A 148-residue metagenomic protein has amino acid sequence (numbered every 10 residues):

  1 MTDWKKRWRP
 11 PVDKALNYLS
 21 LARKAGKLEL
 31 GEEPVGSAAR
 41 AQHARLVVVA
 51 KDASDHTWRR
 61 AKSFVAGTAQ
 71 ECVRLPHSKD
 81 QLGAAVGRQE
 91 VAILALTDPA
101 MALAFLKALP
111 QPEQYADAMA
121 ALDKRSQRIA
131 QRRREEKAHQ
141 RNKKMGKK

Functional and structural regions predicted by a protein language model:
M1-L16: Short, compositionally biased "basic patch" segments
K14-V49: N-terminal first-folded block
D52-D55, M101: Gly/Ser/Thr-rich loops at beta-strand to alpha-helix junctions that form or flank small-molecule/cofactor-binding
T57-E71: A short, gly/pro- and small-residue-rich
T68-D98: Mid-chain, well-packed structural core segment of small domains
R88-K124: C-terminal structural segments of small proteins and small subunits
L122-K148: Charge-patterned, long linear interaction tracts outside catalytic cores
